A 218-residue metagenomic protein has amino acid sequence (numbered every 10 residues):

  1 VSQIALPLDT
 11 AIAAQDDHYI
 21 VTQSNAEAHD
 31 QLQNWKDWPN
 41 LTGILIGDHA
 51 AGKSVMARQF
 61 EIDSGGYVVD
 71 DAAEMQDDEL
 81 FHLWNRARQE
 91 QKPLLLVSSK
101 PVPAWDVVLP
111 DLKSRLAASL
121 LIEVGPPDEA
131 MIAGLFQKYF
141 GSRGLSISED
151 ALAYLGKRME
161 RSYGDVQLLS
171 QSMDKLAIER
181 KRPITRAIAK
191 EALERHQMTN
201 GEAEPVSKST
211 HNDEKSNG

Functional and structural regions predicted by a protein language model:
I4-A26: Dynamic helix-loop-helix/coil hinge segments at AAA+ ATPase domain boundaries and subdomain interfaces
N40-M56: Walker A/P-loop nucleotide-binding motif
D63-E79, L83-R86, E90-P101: Conserved P-loop NTPase "ATPase switch" module shared by AAA+ and STAND
V102-A117: Short regulatory helix/loop adjacent to the ATP-binding pocket of P-loop NTPases
S119, G134-S146: Conserved AAA+ ATPase "sensor/coupling" helix adjacent to the nucleotide-binding pocket
S119-M131: Conserved AAA+ ATPase "SRH/arginine-finger" region at the nucleotide-binding site
A153-K157, G164-I178: C-terminal helical "lid" of AAA+/P-loop NTPase domains
A177-R195: Conserved C-terminal helix/linker of AAA+ ATPases
